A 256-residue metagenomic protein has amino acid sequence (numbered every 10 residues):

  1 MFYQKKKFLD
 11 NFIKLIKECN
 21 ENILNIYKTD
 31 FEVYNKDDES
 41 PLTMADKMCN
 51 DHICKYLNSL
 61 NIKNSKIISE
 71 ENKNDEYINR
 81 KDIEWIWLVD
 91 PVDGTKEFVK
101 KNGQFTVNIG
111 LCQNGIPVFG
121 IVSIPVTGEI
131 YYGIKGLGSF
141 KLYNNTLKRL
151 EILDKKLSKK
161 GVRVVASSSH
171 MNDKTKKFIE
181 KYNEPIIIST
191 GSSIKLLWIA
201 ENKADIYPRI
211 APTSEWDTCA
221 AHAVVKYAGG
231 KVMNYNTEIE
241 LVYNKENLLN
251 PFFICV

Functional and structural regions predicted by a protein language model:
M1-I16, E21, K176-K181, L196-V256: Oxyanion/phosphate-interacting regions
K17-S40, I199: N-terminal capping segment at the start of a domain
I23, D46, L57, I67 (+6 more regions): Residue-level signal for inorganic ion chemistry
F31-Q113, I121: Flexible, acidic active-site loops/lids enriched in D/E/S/T/G that coordinate Mg2+ and/or position polar
K36, E70, S167, T190 (+1 more regions): Conserved beta-strand termini and adjacent loop/short-helix elements that scaffold enzyme active sites in alpha/beta
I109-L197, K245-V256: Acidic beta-strand-loop-alpha-helix segment within the catalytic core of divalent metal-dependent phosphate-processing
